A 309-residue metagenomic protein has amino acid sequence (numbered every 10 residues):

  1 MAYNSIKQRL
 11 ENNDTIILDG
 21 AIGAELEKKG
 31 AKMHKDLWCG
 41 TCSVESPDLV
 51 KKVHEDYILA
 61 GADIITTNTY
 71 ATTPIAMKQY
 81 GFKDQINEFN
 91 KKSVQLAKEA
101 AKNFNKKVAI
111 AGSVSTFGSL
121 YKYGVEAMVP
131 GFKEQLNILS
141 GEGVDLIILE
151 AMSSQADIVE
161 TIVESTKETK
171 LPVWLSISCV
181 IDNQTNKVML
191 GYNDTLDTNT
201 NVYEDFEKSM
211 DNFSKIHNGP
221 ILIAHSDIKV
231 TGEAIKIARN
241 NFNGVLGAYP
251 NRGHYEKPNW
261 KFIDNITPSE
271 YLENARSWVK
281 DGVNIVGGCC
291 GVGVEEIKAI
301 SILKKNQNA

Functional and structural regions predicted by a protein language model:
M1-A309: Domain-level signal for soluble alpha/beta catalytic cores
